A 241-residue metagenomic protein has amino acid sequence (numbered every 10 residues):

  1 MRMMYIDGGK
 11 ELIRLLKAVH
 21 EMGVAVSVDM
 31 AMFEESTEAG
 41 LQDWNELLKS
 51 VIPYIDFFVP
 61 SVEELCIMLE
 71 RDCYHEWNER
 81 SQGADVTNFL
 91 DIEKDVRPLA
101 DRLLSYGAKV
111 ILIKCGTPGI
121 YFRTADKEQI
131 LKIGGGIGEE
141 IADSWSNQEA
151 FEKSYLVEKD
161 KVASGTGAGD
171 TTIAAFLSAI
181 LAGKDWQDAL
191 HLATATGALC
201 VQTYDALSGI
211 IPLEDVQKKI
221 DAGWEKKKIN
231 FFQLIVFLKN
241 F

Functional and structural regions predicted by a protein language model:
M1-D160, L207, I211-G223, K227-F241: Ribokinase/PfkB-type carbohydrate-kinase core domain
I67, V162-D185, L190: Short, small-residue alpha-helix embedded
L69, I180-L181, C200-V201, I220: Hydrophobic residues in alpha-helical segments
K114-T117, G165-G167, A195: Short glycine/serine/threonine-biased micro-segments
D188-L192, S208-I211: Alpha-helix N-cap and coil->helix boundary residues
H191-C200: An active-site-proximal "capping" alpha-helix that borders the catalytic cofactor pocket
L199-S208: Short arginine-rich
